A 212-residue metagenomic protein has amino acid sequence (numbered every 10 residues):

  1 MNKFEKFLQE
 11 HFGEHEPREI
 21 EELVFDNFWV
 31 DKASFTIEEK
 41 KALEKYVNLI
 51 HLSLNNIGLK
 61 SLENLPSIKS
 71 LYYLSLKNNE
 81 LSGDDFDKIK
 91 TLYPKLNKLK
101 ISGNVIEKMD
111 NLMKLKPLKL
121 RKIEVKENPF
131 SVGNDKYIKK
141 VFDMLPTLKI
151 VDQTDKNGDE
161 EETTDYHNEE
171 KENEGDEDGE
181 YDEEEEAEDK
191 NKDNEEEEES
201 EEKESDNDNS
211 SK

Functional and structural regions predicted by a protein language model:
M1-E5, N55, S82, S102-V105: A conditional alpha-helix N-cap/helix-loop micro-motif detector
M1-S53, F130-K212: The feature captures the LRR N-terminal capping module
F12-H15, E38-E44, K60-S67, L81-T91 (+2 more regions): Recurring C-terminal helix/loop segment of individual leucine-rich repeat
P17-E19, K45-N48, L65-L71, T91-K95 (+2 more regions): Leucine-rich repeat
E21-D26, V47-L54, L71-L76, N97-I101 (+2 more regions): Conserved hydrophobic beta-strand positions in leucine-rich repeat
N27, N56, P66, N78 (+4 more regions): Residues that line or immediately flank small-molecule/substrate-binding pockets and catalytic motifs
F28-I37, G58-K60, N78-F86, L96 (+2 more regions): Canonical position 11/12 of the leucine-rich repeat
I89-P129: Ankyrin-repeat and related helical/solenoid repeat scaffolds used for protein-protein interactions
